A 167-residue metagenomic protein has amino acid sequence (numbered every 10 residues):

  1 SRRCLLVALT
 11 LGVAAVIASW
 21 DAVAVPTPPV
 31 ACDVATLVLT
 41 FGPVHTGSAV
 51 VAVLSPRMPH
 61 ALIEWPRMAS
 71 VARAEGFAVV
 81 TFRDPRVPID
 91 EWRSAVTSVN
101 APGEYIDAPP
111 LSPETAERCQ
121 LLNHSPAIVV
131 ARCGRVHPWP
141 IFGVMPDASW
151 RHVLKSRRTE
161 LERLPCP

Functional and structural regions predicted by a protein language model:
S1-D33: N-terminal targeting signals for export/organelle localization
P29-A49: A short beta-strand-turn-helix
A49, R57-V99, S112-A116: Structural microenvironment flanking redox-active thiols in thiol-disulfide oxidoreductases
G103-L111: Short acidic-hydrophobic, aromatic-tinged amphipathic segments that line or gate anion-handling sites
L111-V153: Thiol/disulfide oxidoreductase modules built on the thioredoxin-like
T159-P167: Short, low-complexity, Pro/Ser/Thr/Gly-rich segments in the mature regions of secreted, periplasmic
